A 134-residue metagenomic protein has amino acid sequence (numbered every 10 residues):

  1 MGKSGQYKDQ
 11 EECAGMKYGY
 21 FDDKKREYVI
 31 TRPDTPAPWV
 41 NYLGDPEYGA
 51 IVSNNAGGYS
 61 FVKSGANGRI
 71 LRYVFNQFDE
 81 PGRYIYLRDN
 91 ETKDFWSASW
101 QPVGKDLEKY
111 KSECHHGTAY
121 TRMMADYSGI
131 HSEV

Functional and structural regions predicted by a protein language model:
M1-V134: Anionic coordination/interaction segments
